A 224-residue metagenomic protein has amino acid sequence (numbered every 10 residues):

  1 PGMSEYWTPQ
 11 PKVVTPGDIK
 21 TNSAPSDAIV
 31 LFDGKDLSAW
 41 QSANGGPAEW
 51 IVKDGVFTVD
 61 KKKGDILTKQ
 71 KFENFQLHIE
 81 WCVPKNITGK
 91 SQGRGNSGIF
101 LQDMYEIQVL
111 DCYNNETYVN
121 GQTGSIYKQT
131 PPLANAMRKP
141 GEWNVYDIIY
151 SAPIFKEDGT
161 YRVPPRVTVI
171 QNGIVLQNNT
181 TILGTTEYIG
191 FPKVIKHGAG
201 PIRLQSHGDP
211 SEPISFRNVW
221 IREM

Functional and structural regions predicted by a protein language model:
P1-M224: Carbohydrate-interacting regions of secretory-pathway proteins
